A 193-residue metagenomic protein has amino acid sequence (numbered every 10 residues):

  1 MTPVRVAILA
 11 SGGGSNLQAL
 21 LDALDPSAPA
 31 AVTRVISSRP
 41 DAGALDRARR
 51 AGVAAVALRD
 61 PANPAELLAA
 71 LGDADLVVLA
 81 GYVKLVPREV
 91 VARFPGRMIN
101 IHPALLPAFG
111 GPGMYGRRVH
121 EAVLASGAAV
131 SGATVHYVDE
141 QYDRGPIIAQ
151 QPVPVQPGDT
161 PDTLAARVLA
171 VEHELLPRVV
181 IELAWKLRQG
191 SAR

Functional and structural regions predicted by a protein language model:
M1-R193: One-carbon transfer enzymes
